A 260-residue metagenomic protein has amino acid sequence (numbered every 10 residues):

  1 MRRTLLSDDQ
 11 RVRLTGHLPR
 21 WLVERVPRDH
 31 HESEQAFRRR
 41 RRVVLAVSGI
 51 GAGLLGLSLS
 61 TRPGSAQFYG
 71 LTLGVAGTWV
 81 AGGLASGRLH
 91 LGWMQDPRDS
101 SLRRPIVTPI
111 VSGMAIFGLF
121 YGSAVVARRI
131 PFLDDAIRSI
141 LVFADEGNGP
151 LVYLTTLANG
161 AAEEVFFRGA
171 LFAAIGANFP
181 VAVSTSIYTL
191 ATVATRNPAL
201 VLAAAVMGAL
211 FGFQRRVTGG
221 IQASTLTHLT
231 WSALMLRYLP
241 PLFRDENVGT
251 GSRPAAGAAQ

Functional and structural regions predicted by a protein language model:
M1-R103, F179, L236-Q260: N-terminal, membrane-interfacial amphipathic/helix-forming hydrophobic leader that caps and precedes the first
H17-H31, S123-D134, G149-N159, A177-T185: Hydrophobic, membrane-facing alpha-helical anchors
R42-A46, F68-T72, S101-P109, N148-V152 (+3 more regions): Residue-level signature of transmembrane alpha-helical entry/exit and packing/kink sites in multi-pass membrane
I50-L54, T78-G82, S112-F120, F211 (+2 more regions): Alpha-helical transmembrane segments of multipass membrane proteins
L57-G64, R88, F120-P131, V193-R196 (+1 more regions): Short hydrophobic alpha-helical membrane-entry/anchor segments
A66-G70, H90-N159, D245, G249-S252: Juxtamembrane helix-loop-helix connectors linking adjacent transmembrane helices in multi-pass membrane enzymes
V142-Q260: Transmembrane helix-loop-helix hairpins at the membrane interface of multi-pass integral membrane proteins
